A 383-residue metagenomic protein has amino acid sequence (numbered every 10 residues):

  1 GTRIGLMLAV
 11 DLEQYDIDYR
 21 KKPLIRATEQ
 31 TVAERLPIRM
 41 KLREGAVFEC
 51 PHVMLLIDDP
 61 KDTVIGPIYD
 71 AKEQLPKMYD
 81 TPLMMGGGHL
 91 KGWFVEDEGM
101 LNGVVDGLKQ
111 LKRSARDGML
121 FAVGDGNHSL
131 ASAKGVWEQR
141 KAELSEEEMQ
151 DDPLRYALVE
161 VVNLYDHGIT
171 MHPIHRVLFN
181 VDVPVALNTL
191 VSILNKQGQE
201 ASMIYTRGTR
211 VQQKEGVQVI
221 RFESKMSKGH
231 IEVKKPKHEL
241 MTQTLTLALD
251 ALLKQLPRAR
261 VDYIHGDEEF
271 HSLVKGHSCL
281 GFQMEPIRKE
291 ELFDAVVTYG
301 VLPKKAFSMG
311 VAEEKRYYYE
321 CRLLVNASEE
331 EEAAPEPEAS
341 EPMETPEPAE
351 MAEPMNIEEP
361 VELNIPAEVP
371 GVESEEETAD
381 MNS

Functional and structural regions predicted by a protein language model:
G1, M40-F48, R113-A115, F121-A122 (+4 more regions): A general structural signal for short secondary-structure junctions and capping/turn motifs
G1-G87, E96-D97, V105-L111, G118 (+2 more regions): N-terminal extension/subdomain marker
L56, V123-G124, E160, Q283-M284: Short beta-strand segments
L101-L144, M149: Active-site beta-strand/loop microenvironment that shapes enzyme catalytic pockets
A131, V136, E147-E200: A conserved active-site cap/scaffold subdomain adjacent to cofactor or substrate pockets
Q218-E332: Long, compositionally biased intrinsically disordered regions
E330-T345: Long, compositionally biased low-complexity repeat segments characteristic of intrinsically disordered regions
E341-S383: Long, low-complexity, intrinsically disordered segments
